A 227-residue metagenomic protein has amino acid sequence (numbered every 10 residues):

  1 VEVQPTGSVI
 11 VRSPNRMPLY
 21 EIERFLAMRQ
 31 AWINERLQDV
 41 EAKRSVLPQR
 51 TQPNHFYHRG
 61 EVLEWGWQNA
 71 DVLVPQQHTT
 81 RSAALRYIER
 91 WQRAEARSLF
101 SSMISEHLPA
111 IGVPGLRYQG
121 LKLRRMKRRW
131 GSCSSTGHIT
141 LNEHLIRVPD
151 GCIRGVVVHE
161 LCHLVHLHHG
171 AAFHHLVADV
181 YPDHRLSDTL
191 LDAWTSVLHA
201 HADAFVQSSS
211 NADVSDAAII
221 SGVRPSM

Functional and structural regions predicted by a protein language model:
V1-G155, L164-M227: Active-site-proximal or metal-binding-adjacent scaffold patches in catalytic folds
E160: Walker B catalytic acidic pair
